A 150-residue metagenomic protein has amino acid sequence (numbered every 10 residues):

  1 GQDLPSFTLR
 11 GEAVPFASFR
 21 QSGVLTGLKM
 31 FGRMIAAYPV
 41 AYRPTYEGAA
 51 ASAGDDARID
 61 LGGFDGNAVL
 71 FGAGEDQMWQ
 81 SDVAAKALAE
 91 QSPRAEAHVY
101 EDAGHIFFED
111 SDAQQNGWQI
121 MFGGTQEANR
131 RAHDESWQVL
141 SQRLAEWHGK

Functional and structural regions predicted by a protein language model:
G1, F19-L28, A95-Q115: Short, solvent-exposed beta-strand-terminating loops
G1-L61: Accessory cap/linker subdomain of secreted extracellular hydrolases
F64, L70-D76: Short beta-strand/loop motif that positions the catalytic acidic residue of the alpha/beta-hydrolase fold
D65-N67, S92-R94: A generic structural signal for alpha->beta connector loops
V69-G72, A97-V99: Structural recognition of the beta-strand scaffold that forms the well-ordered cores of secreted hydrolase catalytic
G74-Q77, D102-G104: Acidic beta-to-alpha connecting loop that harbors the catalytic carboxylate
Q77-A87, F108-E109: Conserved alpha/beta-hydrolase "acid-adjacent" motif
A103, D112-K150: Catalytic active-site module of serine/aspartate enzymes centered on a nucleophile-bearing elbow/loop
